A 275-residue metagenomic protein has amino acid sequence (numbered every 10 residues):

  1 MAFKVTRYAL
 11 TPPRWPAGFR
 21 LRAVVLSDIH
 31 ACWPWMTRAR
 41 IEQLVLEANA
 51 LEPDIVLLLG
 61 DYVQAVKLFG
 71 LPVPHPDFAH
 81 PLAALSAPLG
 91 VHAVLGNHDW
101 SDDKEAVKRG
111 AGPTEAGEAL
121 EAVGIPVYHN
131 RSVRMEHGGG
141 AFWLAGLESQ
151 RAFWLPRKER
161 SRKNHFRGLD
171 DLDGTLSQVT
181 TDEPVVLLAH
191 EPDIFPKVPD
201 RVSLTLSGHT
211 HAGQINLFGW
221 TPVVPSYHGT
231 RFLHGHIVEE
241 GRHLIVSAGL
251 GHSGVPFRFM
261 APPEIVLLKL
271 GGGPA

Functional and structural regions predicted by a protein language model:
M1-M36, E42: Acidic, histidine-bearing metal-coordination/catalytic regions of metal-dependent phosphoesterases
T11-V24, I125-P126, S132-G146, V238-L244 (+1 more regions): Beta-strand-turn-beta hairpins that frame and shape the catalytic cleft of phosphate-ester-processing enzymes
R20-W33, A141-W154, V186-A189, H243-G249: Active-site-proximal beta-strand elements of phosphoester/diester hydrolases
V24-S27, I55-D61, G90-N97, Y128-R131 (+3 more regions): Active-site neighborhood of phospho(di)ester-bond hydrolases with catalytic His/Asp-centered motifs
L26-I41, V63-P74, S101-A111, F153-F166 (+2 more regions): Acidic/histidine-rich helix-loop elements that form or flank divalent-metal/phosphate-binding sites at the catalytic
R38-E136: Core catalytic region of metal-dependent phosphoesterases/phosphodiesterases, especially metallo-beta-lactamase-like
D103-I125, H137-V185, F195, R258: Binuclear metal-dependent hydrolase catalytic cores centered on His/Asp/Glu-rich metal-binding motifs
V186, E191-K269: Conserved beta-sheet core of the metallophosphoesterase superfamily
